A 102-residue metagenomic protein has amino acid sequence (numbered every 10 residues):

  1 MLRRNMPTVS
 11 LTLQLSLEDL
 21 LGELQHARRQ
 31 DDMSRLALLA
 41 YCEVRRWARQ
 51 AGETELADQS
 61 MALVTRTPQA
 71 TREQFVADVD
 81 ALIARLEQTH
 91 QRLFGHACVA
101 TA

Functional and structural regions predicted by a protein language model:
L2-E23, W47-T54, A70-A102: Amphipathic, coiled-coil-like alpha-helical segments
L20-R28, L38-Y41: Amphipathic, heptad-repeat alpha-helical segments
Q25-R28, R45, V64, H90: A structural signal for long alpha-helical coiled-coils and helix-turn connectors that form the cytosolic signaling
M33-Q69: Extended, amphipathic alpha-helices with heptad-repeat/coiled-coil or helix-bundle character that serve as
